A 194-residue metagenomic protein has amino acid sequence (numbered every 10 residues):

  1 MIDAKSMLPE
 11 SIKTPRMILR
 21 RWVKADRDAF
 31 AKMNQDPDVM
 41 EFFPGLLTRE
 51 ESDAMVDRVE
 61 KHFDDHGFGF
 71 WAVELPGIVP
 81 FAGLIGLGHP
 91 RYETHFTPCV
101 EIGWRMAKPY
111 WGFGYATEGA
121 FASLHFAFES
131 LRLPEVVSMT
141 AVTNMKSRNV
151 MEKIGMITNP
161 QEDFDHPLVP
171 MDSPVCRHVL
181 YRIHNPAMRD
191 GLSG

Functional and structural regions predicted by a protein language model:
M1-E41, E74-G194: Acyl-donor (CoA/ACP) binding surface of acyl/acetyltransferases
D38-E60, G69-W71: Conserved GNAT-fold acetyl-CoA-binding loop/helix
